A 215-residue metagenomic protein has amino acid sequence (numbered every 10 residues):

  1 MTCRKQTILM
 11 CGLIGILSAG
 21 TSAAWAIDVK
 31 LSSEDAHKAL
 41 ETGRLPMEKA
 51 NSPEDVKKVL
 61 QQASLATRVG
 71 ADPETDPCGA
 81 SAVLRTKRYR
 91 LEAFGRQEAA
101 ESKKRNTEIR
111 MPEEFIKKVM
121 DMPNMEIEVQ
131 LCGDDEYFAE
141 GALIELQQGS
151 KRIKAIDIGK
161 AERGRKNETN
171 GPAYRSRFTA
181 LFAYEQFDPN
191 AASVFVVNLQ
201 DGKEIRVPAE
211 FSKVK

Functional and structural regions predicted by a protein language model:
T2-C11: Bacterial N-terminal signal peptides that target proteins for export
T2-C3, A19-A26: Conserved, well-structured beta-alpha core segment at the onset of a catalytic domain
M10-G20: Bacterial N-terminal signal peptides
W25-S193, V197-K215: Conserved functional micro-motifs across diverse proteins
